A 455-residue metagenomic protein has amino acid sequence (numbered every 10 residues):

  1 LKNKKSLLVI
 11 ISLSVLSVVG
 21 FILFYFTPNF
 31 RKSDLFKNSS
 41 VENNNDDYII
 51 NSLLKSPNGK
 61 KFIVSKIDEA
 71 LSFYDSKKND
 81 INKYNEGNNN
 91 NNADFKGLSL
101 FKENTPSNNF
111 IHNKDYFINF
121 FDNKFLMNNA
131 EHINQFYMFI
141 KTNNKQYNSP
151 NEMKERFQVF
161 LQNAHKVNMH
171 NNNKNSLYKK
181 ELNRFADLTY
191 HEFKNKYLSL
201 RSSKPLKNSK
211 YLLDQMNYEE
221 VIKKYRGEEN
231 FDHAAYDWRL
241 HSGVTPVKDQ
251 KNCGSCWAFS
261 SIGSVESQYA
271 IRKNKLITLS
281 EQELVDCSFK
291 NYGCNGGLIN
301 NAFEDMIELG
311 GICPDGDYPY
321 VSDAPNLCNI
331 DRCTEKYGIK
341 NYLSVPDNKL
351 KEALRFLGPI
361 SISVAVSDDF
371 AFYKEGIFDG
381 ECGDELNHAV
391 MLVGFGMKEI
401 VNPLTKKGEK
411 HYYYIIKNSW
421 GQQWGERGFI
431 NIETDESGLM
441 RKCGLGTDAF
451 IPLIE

Functional and structural regions predicted by a protein language model:
L1-K2: Short, low-complexity, Lys/Arg-enriched N-terminal segments of secretory-pathway carbohydrate enzymes
K5-L13, V18-G87, N92-E455: Catalytic-core signature of thiol
